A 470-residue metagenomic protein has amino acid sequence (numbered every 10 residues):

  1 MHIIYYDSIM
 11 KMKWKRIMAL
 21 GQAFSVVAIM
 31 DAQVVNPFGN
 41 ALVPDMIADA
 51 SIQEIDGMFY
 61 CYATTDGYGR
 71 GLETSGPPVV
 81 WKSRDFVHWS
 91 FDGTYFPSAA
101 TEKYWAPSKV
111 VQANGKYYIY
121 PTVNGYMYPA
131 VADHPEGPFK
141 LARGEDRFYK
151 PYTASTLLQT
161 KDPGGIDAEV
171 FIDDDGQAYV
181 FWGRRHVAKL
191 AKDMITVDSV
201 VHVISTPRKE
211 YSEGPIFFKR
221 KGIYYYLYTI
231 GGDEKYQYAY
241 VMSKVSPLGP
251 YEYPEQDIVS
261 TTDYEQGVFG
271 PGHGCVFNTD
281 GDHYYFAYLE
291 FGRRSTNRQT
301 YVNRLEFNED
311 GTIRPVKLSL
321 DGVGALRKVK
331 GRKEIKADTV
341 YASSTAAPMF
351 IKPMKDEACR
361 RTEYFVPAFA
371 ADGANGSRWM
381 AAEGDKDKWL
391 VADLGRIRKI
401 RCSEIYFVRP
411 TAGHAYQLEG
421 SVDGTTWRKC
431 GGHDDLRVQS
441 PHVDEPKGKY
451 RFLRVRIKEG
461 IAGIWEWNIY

Functional and structural regions predicted by a protein language model:
M1-V34: Bacterial Sec-dependent N-terminal signal peptides
Q33-E210, K219-Y224, T229-Q266, G281-H283 (+1 more regions): Beta-rich carbohydrate-recognition and catalytic domains
S108, G270-V276: Signature of short aromatic-glycine-proline-rich micro-motifs recurring in repeat-based ectodomains
F218, W389-K399, D444-G448: Extracellular and analogous surface-interaction loops
L305, L394, S403, W467-I469: Extracellular beta-strand elements of beta-rich domains used for carbohydrate recognition/degradation or cell-matrix
V323-R396, V408-A412, G432-D435, N468: Disordered, acidic Ser/Thr/Pro-rich linker "stalks" and the adjacent N-terminal cap of the next globular domain
G384-K386, P410-Y470: Trp- and acidic/polar-enriched beta-sheet ligand-binding modules for extracellular glycan and matrix recognition
R398-P410, V455: A short beta-strand element within beta-rich, extracytoplasmic domains of secreted/secretory-pathway proteins
